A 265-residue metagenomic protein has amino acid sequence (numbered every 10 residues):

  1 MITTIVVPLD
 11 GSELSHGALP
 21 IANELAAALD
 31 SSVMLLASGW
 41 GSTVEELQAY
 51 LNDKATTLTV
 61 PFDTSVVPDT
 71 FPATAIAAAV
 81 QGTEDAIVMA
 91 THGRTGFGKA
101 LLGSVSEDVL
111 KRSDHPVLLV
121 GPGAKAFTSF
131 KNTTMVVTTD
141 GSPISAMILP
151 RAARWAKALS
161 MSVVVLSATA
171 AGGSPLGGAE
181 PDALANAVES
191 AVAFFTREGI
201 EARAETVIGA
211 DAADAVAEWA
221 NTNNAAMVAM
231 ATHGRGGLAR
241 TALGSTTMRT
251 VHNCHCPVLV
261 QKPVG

Functional and structural regions predicted by a protein language model:
M1-G17, M89-T91, K111-I148, L166 (+1 more regions): Intrinsically disordered or low-complexity boundary/linker segments at protein termini and domain junctions
T4, D30-M34, P61, T133-T134 (+2 more regions): Residues at the starts of beta-strands that form the adenosine-phosphate
L14, E24, W40-S42, T56-I87 (+3 more regions): Structural beta-alpha unit
A18-P20, L36, T64, F71-T74 (+2 more regions): A cross-kingdom feature marking solvent-exposed beta-strand/loop segments within repeated, beta-rich binding/scaffold
P20-P61, A78, V165-S190, E198 (+2 more regions): Acidic, proline/glycine-rich short linear motifs
M34-L36, D63-V67, L118, V164-L166 (+2 more regions): General small-molecule cofactor/ligand-binding pocket signal
A77-F127, E218-G265: Gly/Ser-rich helix-loop-strand patches that form or flank binding pockets for ribonucleotide-derived cofactors
T133-L159, V164-L176, V188-A193, R197: Surface-exposed interaction/gating patches
